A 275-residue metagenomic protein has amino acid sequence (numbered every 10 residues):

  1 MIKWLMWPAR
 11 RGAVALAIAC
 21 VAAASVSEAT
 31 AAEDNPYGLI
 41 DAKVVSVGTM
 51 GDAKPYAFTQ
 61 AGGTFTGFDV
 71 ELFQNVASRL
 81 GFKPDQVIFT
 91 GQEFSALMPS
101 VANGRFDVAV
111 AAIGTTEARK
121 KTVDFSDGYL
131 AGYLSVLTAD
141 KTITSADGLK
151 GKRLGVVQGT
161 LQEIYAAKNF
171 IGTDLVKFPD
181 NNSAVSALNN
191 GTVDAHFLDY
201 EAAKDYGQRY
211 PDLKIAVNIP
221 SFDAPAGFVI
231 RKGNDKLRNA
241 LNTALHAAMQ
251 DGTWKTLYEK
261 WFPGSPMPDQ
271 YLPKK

Functional and structural regions predicted by a protein language model:
G12-A24: Bacterial N-terminal signal peptides
A32-N35, I164-F178, K214-V217, L245-K275: Ligand-binding clefts/hinges and TM-proximal coupling segments of bilobed small-molecule sensing domains
A32-V110, D251: Extracytoplasmic small-molecule ligand-binding "clamshell" domains of the periplasmic binding protein/Venus flytrap
V47, G51-K54, G63-L80, G114 (+3 more regions): Bilobed "Venus flytrap"/periplasmic-binding protein-like clamshell domains and structurally analogous long
G51, L130-L137, Y200, K204-H246 (+1 more regions): Periplasmic-binding protein-like
V70-L80, K152-R153, Q158-L161, G227-S265: Extended ligand-binding regions for polar small-molecule ligands
Q74, V87-G148, K214, I219-P220: Acidic, polar ligand-binding/catalytic clefts
A96, A111-T122, Y165-K168, N189-D223: A ligand-binding cleft/hinge motif common to bilobed small-molecule-binding domains
